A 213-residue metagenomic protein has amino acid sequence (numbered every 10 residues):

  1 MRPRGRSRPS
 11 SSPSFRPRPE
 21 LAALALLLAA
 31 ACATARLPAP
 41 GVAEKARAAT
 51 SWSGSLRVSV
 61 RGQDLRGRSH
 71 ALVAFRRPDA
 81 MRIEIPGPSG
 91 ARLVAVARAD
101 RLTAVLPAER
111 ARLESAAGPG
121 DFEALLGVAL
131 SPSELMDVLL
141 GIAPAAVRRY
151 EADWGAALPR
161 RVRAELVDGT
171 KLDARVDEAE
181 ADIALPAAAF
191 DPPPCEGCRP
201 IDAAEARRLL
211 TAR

Functional and structural regions predicted by a protein language model:
M1-C32: Sec-dependent bacterial lipoprotein signal peptides
R2, A108, A145-R213: Non-transmembrane domains of secretory- and envelope-associated proteins
L26-A49: Bacterial Sec signal peptide processing site at the extreme N-terminus
K45-D64: A short, Trp-centered hydrophobic/proline-enriched beta-strand micro-motif
S53-S55, R66-P78: Beta-strand-dominated lipid-handling architectures at cellular/organellar boundaries
R57-Q63, P88-A91, A104-P107, E165-G169: Hydrophobic lipid-interacting interfaces of membrane-associated proteins
A71-F75, A95-A97, R149-D153: Extended lipid/amphipathic-ligand handling interfaces
D79-A129: An acidic-aromatic
